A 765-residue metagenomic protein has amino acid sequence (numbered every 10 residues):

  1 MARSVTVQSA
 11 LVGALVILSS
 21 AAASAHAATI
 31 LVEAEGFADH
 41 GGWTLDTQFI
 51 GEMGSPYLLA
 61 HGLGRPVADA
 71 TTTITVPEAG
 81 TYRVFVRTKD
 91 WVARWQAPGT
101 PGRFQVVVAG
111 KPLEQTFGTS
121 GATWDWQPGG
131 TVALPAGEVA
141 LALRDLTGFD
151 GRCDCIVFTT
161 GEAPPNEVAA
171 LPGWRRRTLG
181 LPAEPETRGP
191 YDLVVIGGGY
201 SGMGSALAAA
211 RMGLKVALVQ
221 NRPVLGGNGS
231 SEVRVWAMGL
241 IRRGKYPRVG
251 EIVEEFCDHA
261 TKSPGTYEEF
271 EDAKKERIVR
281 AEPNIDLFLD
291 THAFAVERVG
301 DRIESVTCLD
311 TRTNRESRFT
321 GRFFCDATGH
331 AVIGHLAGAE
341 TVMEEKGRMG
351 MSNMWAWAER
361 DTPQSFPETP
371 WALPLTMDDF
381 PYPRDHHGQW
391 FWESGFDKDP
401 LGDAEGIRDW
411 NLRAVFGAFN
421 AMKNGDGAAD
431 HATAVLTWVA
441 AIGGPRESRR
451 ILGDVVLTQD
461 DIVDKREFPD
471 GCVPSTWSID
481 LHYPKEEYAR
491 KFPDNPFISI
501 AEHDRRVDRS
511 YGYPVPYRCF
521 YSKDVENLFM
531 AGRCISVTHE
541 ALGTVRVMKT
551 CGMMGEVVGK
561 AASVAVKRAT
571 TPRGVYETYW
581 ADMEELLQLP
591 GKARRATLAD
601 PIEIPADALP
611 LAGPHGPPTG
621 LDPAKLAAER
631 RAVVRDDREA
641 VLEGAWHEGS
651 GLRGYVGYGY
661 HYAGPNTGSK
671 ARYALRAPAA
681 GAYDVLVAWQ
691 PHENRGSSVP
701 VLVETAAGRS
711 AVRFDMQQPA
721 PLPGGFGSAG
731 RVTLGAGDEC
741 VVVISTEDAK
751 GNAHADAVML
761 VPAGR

Functional and structural regions predicted by a protein language model:
S9-A21: Bacterial N-terminal signal peptides
H26-E186, L621-R765: Extracytoplasmic
G180-T187, D290, S305, R315-F323 (+1 more regions): Flavin (FAD/FMN)-binding glycine-rich loop and adjacent Rossmann-like elements that form
T187-G199: Beta1/beta-strand and adjacent pyrophosphate-binding region of the FAD-binding site in flavoprotein oxidoreductases
G202: N-terminal Rossmann-fold NAD(P) dinucleotide-binding loop
A209: Aromatic pocket-lining residues of Rossmann-like dinucleotide-binding sites
L214-K215, Q220-V299, G350-S352: Conserved N-terminal/central alpha/beta ligand/cofactor-binding core
E297-S317: Conserved beta-strand-loop-beta-strand element in the redox core of flavoprotein oxidoreductases
